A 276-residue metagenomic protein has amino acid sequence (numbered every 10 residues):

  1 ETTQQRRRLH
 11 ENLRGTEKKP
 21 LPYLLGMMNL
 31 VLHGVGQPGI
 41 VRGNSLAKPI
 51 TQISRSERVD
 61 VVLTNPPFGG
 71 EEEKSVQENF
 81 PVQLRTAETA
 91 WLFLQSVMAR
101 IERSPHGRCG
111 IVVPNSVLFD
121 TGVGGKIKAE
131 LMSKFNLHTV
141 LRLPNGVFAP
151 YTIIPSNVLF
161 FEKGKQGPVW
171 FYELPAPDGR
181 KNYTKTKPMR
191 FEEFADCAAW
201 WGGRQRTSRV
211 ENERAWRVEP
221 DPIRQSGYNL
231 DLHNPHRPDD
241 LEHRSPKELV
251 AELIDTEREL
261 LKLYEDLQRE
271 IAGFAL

Functional and structural regions predicted by a protein language model:
E1-Q5: Conserved SAM-binding loop of SAM-dependent methyltransferases across substrates and taxa, primarily the Class I
R7-E11: Extended, gly/pro-poor, charged amphipathic helical "stalk/hinge" elements that serve as dimerization and scaffold
L13-E17: Conserved SAM-binding motif I beta-strand of class I
K18-S56: S-adenosyl-L-methionine
R42, A47-P49, S54-L276: A conserved structural/catalytic subdomain of Rossmann-like adenosyl-cofactor enzymes
